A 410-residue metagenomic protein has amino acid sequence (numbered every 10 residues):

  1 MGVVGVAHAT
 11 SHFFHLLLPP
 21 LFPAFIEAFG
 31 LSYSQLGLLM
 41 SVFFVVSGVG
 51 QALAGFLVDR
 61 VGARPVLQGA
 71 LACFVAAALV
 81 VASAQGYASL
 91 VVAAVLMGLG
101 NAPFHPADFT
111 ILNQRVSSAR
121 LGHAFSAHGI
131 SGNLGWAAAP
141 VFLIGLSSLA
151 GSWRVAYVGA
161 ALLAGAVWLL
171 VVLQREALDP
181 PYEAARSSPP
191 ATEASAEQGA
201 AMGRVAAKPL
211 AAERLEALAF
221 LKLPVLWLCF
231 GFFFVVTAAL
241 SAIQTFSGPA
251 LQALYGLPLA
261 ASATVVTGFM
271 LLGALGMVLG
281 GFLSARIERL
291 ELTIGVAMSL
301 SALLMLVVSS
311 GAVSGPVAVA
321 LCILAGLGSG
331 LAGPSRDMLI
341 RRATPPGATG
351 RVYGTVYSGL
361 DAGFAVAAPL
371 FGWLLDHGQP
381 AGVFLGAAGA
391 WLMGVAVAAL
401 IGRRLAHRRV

Functional and structural regions predicted by a protein language model:
L16, F44-A52, A137, M270-A274 (+2 more regions): Residue-level signature of mid-helix packing/kink "hotspots" within the transmembrane helices of 12-pass Major
L18-P19, V225-T267: Extracytoplasmic gate region of multi-pass secondary transporters
V49-Q85: Conserved MFS/SLC helix-loop-helix module at the cytosolic interface between two early adjacent transmembrane helices
G50-G62, M277-R289, L375-D376: Helix-to-loop junctions at the C-terminal end of transmembrane segments in multipass secondary transporters
R60-L71, A285-M298: Cytoplasmic membrane-interface "Motif A"-like loop-to-helix N-cap segments of 12-TM Major Facilitator Superfamily
A93-G132: Cytoplasmic helix-loop-helix junction between adjacent transmembrane helices in 12-TM secondary transporters
H128-D179: Helix-loop-helix hairpin linking two adjacent transmembrane segments in secondary transporters
P181-L228: Juxtamembrane intracellular "pre-TM" segments in multi-pass secondary transporters
